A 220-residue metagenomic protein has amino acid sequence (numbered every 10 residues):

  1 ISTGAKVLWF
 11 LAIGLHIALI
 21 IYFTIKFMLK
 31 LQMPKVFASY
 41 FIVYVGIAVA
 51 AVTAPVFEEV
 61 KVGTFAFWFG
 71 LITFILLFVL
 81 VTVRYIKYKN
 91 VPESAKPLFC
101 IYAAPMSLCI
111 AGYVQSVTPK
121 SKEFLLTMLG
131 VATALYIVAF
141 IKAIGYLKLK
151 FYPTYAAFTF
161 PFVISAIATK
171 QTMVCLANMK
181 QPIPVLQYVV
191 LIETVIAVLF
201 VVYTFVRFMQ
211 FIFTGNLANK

Functional and structural regions predicted by a protein language model:
I1, V49-V60, M106-K120, I164-Q181: Hydrophobic alpha-helical transmembrane segments in multi-pass integral membrane proteins
I1-G70: Membrane-interface helix-loop-helix junctions at boundaries between adjacent transmembrane segments
G14, G70-T73, M128-A134, Q187-T204: Small-residue-rich transmembrane alpha-helices that serve as helix-helix interface/gating elements in multipass
L19-F23, V52-P55, L76-Y85, L108-Q115 (+1 more regions): Alpha-helical transmembrane segments in multipass membrane proteins, preferentially the mid-helix core
I25-G46, G63-A66, T82-S107, L147-F160 (+1 more regions): Cytoplasm-facing juxtamembrane segments at the starts of transmembrane helices in multi-pass membrane proteins
P92-Y102, Y113-A157: A beta-strand-loop signature enriched in Asp, Gly, Thr, and Trp that corresponds to the sialidase/neuraminidase Asp-box
I101-C109, V131-A134, F158-K170, V195: Hydrophobic membrane-spanning alpha-helices of multi-pass integral membrane proteins
A177-K220: Short hairpin/turn module used for nucleic-acid contact or packing/dimerization
